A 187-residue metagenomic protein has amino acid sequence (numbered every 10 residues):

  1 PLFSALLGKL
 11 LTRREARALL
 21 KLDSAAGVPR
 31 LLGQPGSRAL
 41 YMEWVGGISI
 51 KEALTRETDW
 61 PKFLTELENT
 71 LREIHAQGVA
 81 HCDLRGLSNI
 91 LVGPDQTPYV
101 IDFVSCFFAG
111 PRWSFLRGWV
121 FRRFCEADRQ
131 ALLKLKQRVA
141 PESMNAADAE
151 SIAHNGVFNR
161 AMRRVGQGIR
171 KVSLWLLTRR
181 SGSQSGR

Functional and structural regions predicted by a protein language model:
P1, G36-R38, G46-G47, S105-C106: Short, solvent-exposed loop/turn segments at secondary-structure junctions
P1-L20: ATP-binding glycine-rich loop module of kinase domains
L2-L6, L54-D59, W113-R122: Short helix/strand-bridging catalytic loops that position acidic/His residues to coordinate divalent metals and engage
S4, L40-Y41, K51, L91-V92 (+1 more regions): Short catalytic/ligand-binding loop motif for oxyanion handling, primarily in non-cytosolic enzymes, centered on
E15-V28, E43, I48-G93, T97-I101 (+1 more regions): Conserved kinase catalytic-core helix
R30-L40: Short beta-strand micro-motifs within the conserved protein kinase catalytic domain, predominantly in the N-lobe
G93-G186: C-lobe/activation-segment region of protein kinase-like
